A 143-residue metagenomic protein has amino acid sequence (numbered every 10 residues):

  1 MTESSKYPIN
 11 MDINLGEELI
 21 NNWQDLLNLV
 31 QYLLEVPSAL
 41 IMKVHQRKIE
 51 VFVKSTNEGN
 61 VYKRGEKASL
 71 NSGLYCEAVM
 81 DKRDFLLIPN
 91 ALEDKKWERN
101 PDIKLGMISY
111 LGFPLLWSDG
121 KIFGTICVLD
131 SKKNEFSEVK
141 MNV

Functional and structural regions predicted by a protein language model:
M1-N21: Signal-transmission linkers at sensory-effector interfaces
G16-F52: Helix-loop-beta substructure at the N-terminus of cytosolic sensory domains that couple signal/ligand detection
S38, C76, G112, T125: Short hydrophobic/aromatic beta-strand element in the GNAT-like acyltransferase core that lines or flanks the acyl-donor
V44-I49, N60-D102: Regulatory sensory and allosteric helical modules in signal-transduction proteins and certain transcription factors
S109-W117: A short, aliphatic-rich beta-strand micro-motif
K121-I122: Glycine-rich acetyl-CoA-binding "A-motif" of GNAT/NAT acetyltransferases
T125-N134: Short beta-strand-to-loop transition segments that serve as allosteric relay/switch motifs in sensory/regulatory domains
F136-V143: Amphipathic alpha-helical "output/dimerization" segments
